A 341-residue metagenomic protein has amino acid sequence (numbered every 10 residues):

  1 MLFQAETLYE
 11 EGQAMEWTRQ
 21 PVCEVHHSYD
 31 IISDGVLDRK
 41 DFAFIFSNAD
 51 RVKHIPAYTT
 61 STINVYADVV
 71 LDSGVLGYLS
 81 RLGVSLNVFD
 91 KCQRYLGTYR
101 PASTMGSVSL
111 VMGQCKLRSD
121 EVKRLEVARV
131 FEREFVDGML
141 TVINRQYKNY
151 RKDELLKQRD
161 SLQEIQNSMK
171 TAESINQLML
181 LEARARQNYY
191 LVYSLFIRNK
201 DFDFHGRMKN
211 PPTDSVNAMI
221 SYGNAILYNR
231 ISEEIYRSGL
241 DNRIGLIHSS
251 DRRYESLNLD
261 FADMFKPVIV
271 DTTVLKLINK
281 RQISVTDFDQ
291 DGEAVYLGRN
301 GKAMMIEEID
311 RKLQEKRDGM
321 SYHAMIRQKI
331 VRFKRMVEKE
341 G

Functional and structural regions predicted by a protein language model:
L2-K40, H54, G106-G341: Active-site helix-to-loop segments that bind/position phosphate- or nucleotide-bearing substrates and donors across
L2-K91, P101-A102: Terminal-proximal segments
F46-S47, G74, G97-T98, R230 (+2 more regions): Short helix/loop capping segments that flank catalytic or ligand/cofactor-binding pockets
T59, Y66-T141: A surface-exposed, charged beta-strand/loop segment in the N-terminal or early-internal portion of soluble proteins
